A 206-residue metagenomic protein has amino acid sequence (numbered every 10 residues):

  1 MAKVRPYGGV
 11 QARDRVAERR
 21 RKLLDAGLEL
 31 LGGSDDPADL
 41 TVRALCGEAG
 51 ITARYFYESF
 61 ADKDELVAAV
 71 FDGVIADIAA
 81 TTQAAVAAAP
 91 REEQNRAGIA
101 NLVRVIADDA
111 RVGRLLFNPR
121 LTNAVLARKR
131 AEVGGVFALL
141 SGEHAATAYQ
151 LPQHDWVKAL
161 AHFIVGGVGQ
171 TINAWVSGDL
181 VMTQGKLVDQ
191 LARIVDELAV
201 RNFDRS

Functional and structural regions predicted by a protein language model:
M1-E18, Y149-P152, F203-S206: N-terminal intrinsically disordered/low-complexity leader segments
M1-V4, E143, A174-S206: C-terminal peripheral helix-coil segments that are non-catalytic and often amphipathic
R15-G27, L45, V70-V74, I78: Generic hydrophobic, amphipathic alpha-helix propensity
L30-E65, A69: Helix-turn-helix
Q83-R111: Hydrophobic alpha-helical connector segments
A124-Y149, D155-G169: Amphipathic alpha-helical packing segments from all-alpha helical-bundle domains
